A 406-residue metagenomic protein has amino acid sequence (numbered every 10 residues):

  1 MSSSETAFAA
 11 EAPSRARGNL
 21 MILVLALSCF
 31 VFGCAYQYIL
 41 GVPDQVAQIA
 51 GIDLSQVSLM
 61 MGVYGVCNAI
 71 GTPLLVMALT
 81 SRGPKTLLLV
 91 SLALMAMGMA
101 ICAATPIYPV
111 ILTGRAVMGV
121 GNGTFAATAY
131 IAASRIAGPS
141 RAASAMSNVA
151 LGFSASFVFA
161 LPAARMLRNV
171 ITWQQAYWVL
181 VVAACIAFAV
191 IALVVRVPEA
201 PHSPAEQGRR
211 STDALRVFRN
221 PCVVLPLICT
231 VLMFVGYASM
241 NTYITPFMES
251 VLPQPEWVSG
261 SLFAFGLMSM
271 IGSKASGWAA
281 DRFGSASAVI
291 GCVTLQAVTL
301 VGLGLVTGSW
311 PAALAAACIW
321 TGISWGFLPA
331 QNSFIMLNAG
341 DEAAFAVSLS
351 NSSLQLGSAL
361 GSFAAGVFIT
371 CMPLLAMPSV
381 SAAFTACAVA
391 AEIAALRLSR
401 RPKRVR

Functional and structural regions predicted by a protein language model:
L40, C222-F263, S273: Extracytoplasmic gate region of multi-pass secondary transporters
G51, G83, A104-V110, V306-T307: Helix-breaking motifs and short loop linkers at transmembrane-helix boundaries and internal kinks in secondary membrane
I70-P106: Conserved MFS/SLC helix-loop-helix module at the cytosolic interface between two early adjacent transmembrane helices
G71-G83, G272-G284, I369: Helix-to-loop junctions at the C-terminal end of transmembrane segments in multipass secondary transporters
G98, P109-V117, P311-I319: Paired small-residue
V110, P139-V195: Helix-loop-helix hairpin linking two adjacent transmembrane segments in secondary transporters
G114-F153: Cytoplasmic helix-loop-helix junction between adjacent transmembrane helices in 12-TM secondary transporters
A286-Q331: C-terminal transmembrane helical hairpin of 12-TM major facilitator-type secondary transporters
